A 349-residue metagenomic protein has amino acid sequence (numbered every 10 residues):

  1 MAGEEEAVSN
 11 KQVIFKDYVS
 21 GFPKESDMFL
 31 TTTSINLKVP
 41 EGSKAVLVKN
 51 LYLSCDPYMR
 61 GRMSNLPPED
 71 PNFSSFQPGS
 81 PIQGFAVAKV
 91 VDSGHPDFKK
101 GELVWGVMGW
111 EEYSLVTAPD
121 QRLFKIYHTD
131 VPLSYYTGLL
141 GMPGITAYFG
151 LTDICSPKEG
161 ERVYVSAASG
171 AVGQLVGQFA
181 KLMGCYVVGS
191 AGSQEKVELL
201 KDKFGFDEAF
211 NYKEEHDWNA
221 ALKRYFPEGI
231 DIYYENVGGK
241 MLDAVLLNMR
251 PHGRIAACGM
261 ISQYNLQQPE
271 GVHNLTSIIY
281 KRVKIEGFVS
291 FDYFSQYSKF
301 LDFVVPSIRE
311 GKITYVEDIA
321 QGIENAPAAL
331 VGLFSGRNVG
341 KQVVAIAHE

Functional and structural regions predicted by a protein language model:
M1-N36, H348-E349: Eukaryotic N-terminal low-complexity, Ser/Thr- and Lys/Arg-rich leader segments that predominantly function as
A2-N10, E310-I319, P327-E349: C-terminal capping/lid region of NAD(P)-dependent oxidoreductase domains
N36-C55, M63-W110: Glycine-rich beta-strand-centered segment in the early N-terminal region that forms part of a ligand/cofactor-binding
D97-F98, P157, M249: Short, well-ordered loop/turn sites that connect or cap secondary structure elements
V107-L123, Q296: A structural motif shared across PLP-dependent enzymes of the aminotransferase-like
L133, T137-E215: Mid-domain Rossmann-like dinucleotide-binding core that forms the NAD(H)/NADP(H) cofactor-binding site
K181-A244, Q267-P269, F291: Adenosine-nucleotide cofactor-binding segment
V237-I313, A347-E349: Glycine-rich phosphate-binding loop and adjacent beta-alpha segment of Rossmann(oid) nucleotide-cofactor-binding
